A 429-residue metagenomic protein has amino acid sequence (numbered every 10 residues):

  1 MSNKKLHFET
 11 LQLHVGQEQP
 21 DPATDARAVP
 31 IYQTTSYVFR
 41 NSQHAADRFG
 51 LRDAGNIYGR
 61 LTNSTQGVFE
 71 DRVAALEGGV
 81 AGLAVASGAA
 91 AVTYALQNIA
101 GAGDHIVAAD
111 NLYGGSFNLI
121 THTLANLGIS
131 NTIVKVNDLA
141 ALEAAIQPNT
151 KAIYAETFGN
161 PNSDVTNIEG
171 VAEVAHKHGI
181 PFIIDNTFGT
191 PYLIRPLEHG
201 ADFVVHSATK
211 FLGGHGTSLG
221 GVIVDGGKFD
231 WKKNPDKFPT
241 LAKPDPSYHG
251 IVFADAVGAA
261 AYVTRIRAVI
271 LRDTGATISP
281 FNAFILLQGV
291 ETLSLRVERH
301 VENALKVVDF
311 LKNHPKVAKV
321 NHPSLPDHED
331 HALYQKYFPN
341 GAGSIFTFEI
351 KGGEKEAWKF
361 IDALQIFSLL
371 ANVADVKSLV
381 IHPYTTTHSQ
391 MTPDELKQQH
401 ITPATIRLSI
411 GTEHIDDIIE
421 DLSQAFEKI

Functional and structural regions predicted by a protein language model:
M1-D53: N-terminal glycine-rich, Lys/His-bearing helix-loop that initiates the first secondary-structure elements of many
S2-N3, G16-P20, L83-N313: Conserved PLP-enzyme active-site core in the AAT-like
E9, T121-H122, S130, P148 (+3 more regions): PLP-dependent enzyme catalytic core of the Aspartate aminotransferase-like
N41-A90, G115-H122: Conserved N-terminal alpha-helix of the aminotransferase class I/II PLP-enzyme fold
G78, N149, K316-K319, I366 (+1 more regions): Glycine-centered tight turns that cap/initiate beta-strands
A152, P181, K319, I345 (+1 more regions): Structural preference for beta-strand elements that scaffold enzyme active sites
V224, T347-E349, S409-G411: Short hydrophobic/aromatic beta-strand micro-patches that form the beta-sheet surface supporting nucleotide- or nucleic
T274-T277, F281-A283, Q288-T292, V297-R299 (+3 more regions): Conserved small-domain helix->loop->beta segment predominantly found in fold-type I
